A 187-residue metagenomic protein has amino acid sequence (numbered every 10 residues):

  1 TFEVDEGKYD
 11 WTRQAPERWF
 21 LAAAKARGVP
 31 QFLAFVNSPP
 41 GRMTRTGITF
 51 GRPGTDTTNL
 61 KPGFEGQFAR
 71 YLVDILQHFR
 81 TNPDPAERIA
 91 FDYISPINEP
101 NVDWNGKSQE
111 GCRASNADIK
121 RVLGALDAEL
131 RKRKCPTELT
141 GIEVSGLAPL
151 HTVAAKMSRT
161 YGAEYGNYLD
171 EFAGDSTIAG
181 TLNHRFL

Functional and structural regions predicted by a protein language model:
T1-Y161: Substrate-binding cleft and catalytic face of glycoside hydrolase catalytic domains, especially the flexible beta-alpha
V4-E6, L169-A173: Short, basic, glycine/proline-bearing loop/turn elements
Y165: Conserved PLP-enzyme active-site core in the AAT-like
E171-L187: Catalytic-core region of carbohydrate-active enzymes that cleave or remodel glycosidic bonds
